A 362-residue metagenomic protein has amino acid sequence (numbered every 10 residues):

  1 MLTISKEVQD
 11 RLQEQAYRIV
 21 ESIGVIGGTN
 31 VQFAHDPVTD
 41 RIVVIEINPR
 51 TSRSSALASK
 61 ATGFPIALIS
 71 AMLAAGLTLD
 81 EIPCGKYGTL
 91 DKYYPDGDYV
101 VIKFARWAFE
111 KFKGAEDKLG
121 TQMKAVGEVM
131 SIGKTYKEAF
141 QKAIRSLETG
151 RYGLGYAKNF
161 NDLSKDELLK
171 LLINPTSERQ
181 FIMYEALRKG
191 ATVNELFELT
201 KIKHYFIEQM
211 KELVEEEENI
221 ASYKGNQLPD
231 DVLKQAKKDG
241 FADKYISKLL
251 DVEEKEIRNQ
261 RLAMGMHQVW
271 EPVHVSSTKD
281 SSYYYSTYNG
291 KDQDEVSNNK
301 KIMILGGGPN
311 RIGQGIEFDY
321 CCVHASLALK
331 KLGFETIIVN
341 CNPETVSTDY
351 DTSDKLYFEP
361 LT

Functional and structural regions predicted by a protein language model:
M1-A221, N226-V232, A236-G240, M264-Q268 (+5 more regions): ATP-dependent carboxylate activation and anion-phosphoryl transfer catalytic cores that bind Mg-ATP to form
I82, K248-S281: Amphipathic alpha-helical
Q235-D239, Y245-V252: Extended, domain-scale alpha-helical bundle/helix-rich regions
H274-N299: Short N-terminal or domain-adjacent regulatory/targeting segments
R311-C321: Glycine/threonine-rich flexible loop motifs
